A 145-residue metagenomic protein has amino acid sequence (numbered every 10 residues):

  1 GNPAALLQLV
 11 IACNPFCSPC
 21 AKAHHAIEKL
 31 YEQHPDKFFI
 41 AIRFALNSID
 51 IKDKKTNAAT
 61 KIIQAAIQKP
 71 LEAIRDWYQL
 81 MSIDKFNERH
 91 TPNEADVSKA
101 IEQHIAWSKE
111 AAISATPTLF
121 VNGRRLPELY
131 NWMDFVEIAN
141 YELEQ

Functional and structural regions predicted by a protein language model:
G1-L7, E32: A short beta-strand-turn-helix
P3, K99, I105: Residue-level detector of functional hotspots within protein domains
V10-F16, A21-V97, W107-S114, E137: Structural alpha/beta surface segment adjacent to cysteine/selenocysteine redox centers across thiol/disulfide enzymes
A12-N14, L119, R125: Long, contiguous alpha-helical scaffold regions
E102-I105, T116-P117, N122-G123: Internal catalytic domains of large membrane-associated glycosyltransferases
V121-Q145: Non-catalytic, surface beta->alpha helical segment in thiol-disulfide oxidoreductase systems
